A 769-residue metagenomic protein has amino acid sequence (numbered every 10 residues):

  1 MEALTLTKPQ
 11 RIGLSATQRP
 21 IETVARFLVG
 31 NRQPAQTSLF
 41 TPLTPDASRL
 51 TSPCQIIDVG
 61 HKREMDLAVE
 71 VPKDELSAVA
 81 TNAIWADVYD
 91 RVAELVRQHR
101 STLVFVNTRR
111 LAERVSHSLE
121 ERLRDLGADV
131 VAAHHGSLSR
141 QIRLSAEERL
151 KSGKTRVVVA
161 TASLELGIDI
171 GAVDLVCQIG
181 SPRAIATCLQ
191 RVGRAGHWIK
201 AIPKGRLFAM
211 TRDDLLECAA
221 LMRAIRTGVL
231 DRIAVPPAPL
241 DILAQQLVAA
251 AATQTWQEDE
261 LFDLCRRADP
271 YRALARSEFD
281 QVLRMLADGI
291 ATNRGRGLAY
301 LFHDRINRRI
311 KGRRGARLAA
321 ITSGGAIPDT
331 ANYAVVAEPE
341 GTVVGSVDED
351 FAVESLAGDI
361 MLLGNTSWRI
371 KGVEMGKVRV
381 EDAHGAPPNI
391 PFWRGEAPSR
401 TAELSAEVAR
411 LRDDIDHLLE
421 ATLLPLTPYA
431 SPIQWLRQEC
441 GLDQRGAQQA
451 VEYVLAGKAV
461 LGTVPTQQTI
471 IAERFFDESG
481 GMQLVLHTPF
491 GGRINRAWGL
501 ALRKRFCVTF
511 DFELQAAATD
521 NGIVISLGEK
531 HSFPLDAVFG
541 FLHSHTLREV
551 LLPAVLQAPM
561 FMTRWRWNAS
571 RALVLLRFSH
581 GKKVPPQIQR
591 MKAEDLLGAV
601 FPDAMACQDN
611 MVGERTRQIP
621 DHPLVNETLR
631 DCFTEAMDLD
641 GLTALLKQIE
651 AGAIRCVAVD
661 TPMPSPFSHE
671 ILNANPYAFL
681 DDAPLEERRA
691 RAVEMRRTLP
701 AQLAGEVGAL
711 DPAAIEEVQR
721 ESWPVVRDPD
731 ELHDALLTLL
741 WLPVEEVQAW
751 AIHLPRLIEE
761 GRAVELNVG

Functional and structural regions predicted by a protein language model:
M1-R308, T427: Helicase motor core with emphasis on the C-terminal RecA-like subdomain
F262-C265, D269-N332, V347, P391 (+1 more regions): Extended, highly charged accessory segments
A334-A337, E381: Short, acidic/hydrophobic/Gly-rich beta-strand patch recurrent on exposed beta strands that often constitutes part
V343-S355: Short alpha-helix capping/helix-loop boundary micro-motifs
G358-D359, L363-G364: Loop/turn positions that initiate beta-strands
T366-E374: Short beta-strand-centered aromatic/proline hotspots
E374-P391: Short, solvent-exposed secondary-structure boundary/capping segments
